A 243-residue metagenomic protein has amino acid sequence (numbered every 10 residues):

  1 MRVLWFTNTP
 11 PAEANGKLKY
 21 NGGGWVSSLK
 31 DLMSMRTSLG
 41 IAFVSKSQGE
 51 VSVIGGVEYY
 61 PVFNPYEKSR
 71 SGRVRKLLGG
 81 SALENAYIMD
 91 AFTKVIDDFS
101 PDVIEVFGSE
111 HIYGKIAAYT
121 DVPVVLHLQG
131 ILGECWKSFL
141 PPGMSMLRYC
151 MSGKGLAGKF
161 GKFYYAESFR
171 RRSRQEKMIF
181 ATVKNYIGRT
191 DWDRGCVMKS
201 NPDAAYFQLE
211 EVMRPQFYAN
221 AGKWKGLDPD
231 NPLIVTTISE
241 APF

Functional and structural regions predicted by a protein language model:
M1-V57: N-terminal subdomain of nucleotide-sugar transferases
V3-L4, Y119-G158, I187: Active-site proximal beta-strand in glycosyltransferases
L4, I187, F217, K225-F243: Conserved donor-binding/catalytic core segment of Leloir-type glycosyltransferases
N8, V44, V106-S109, R171-R172 (+2 more regions): Replace "coordinates the UDP/GDP/TDP-sugar" with "coordinates nucleotide-activated sugar donors
S28-D31, L132, R148-N185, G195: Membrane-proximal helix-turn-helix segments that form the acceptor-binding/catalytic region of lipid-linked
F43-F99: A conserved catalytic-core segment of Leloir-type glycosyltransferases
K94-H111, A117, V125: Short N-terminal targeting/anchoring amphipathic segment
M178-T182, R194-M213, N220, N231: Helix-loop-beta element that forms the nucleotide-linked donor phosphate-binding surface in glycosyltransferases
